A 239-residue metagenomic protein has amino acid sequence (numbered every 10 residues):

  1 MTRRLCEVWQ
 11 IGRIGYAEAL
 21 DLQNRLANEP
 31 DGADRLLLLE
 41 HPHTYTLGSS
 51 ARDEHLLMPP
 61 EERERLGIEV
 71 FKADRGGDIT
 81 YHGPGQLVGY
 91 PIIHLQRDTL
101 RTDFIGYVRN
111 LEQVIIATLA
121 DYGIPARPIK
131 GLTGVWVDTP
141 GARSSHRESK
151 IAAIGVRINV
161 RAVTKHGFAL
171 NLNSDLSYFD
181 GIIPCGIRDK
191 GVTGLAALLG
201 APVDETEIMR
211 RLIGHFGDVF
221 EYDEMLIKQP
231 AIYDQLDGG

Functional and structural regions predicted by a protein language model:
M1-E148, P202-T206, Y233-G239: N-terminal lobe of the biotin/lipoate ligase/transferase fold
H41, R75, I129-G131, K150-A152 (+4 more regions): A generic structural signal for well-ordered coil/turn residues at beta-strand boundaries that shape enzyme active-site
L56-E62, I151-L172: Short, conserved beta-strand/beta-arch hydrophobic-aromatic motifs that form part of recognition grooves or interface
I68-I79, A162-D180: Hydrophobic transmembrane alpha-helix bundles
G89-P91, T133, I154-V156, F168-L172 (+1 more regions): A structural signal for short, well-ordered beta-strand segments
H94-Q96, D138, R157-N159, N171-N173 (+1 more regions): Solvent-exposed residues in well-ordered beta-strands and their adjoining turns, especially edge/terminal strands
W136-P140, R157-G167, E221-K228: Unusually extended, aromatic-enriched hydrophobic runs near protein termini
S174-G239: C-terminal accessory segment of soluble enzyme catalytic cores
